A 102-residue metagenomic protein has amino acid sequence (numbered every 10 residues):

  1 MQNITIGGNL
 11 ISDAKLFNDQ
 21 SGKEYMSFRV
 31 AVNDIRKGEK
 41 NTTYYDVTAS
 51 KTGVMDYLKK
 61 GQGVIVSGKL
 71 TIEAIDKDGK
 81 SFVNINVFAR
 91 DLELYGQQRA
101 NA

Functional and structural regions predicted by a protein language model:
M1-A102: Single-stranded nucleic acid-binding surfaces, predominantly the OB-fold ssDNA-binding core
